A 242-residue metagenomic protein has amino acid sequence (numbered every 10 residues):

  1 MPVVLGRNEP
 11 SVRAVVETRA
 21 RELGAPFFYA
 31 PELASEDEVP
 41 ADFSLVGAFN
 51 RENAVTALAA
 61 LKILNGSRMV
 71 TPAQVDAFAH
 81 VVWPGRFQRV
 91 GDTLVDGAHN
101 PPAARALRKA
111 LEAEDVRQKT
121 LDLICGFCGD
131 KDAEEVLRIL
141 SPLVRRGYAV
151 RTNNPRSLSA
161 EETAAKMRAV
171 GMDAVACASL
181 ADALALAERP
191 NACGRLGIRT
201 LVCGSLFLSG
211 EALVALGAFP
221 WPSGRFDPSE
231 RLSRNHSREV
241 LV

Functional and structural regions predicted by a protein language model:
M1-P10: Flexible active-site lid/hinge loop adjacent to a nucleotide/diphosphate and Mg2+-phosphate binding pocket
V3, P26-F28, A174: Hydrophobic beta-strand scaffold residues
G6-R7, A20, N53, A57 (+3 more regions): Residue-level signal for inorganic ion chemistry
P10-F43: Extended acidic/charged loop-beta regions that coordinate divalent cations and stabilize anionic phosphate/carboxylate
Y29-P31, G91, A178: Short loop/edge segments at beta-strand edges and connector loops that shape dinucleotide/nucleotide cofactor-binding
E38-R146: Nucleotide phosphate-binding/pyrophosphate-handling subdomain across enzymes that bind or process nucleotide phosphates
A103-V242: ATP-dependent carboxylate-amine ligase
